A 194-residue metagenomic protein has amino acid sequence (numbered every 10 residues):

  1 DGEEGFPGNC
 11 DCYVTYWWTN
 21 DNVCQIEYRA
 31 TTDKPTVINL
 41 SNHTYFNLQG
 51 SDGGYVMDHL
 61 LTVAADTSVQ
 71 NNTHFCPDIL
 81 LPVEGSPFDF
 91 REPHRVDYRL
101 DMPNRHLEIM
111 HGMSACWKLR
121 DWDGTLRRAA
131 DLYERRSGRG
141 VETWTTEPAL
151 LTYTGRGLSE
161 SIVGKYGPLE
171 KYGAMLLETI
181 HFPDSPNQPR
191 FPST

Functional and structural regions predicted by a protein language model:
D1-T194: An exposed, glycine/acidic-rich loop-and-rim segment of catalytic or binding clefts
